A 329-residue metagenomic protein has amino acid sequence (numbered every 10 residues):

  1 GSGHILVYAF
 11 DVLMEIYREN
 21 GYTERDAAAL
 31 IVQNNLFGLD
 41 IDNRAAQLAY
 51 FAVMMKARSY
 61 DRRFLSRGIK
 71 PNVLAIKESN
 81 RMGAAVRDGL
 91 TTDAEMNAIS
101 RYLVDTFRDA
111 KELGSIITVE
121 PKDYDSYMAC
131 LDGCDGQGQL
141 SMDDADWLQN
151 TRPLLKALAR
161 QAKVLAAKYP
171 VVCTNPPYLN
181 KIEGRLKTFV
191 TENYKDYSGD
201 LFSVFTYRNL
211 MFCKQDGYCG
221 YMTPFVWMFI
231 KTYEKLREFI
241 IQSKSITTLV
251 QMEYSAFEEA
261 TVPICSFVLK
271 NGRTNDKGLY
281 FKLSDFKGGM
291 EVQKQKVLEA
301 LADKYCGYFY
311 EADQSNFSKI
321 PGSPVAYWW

Functional and structural regions predicted by a protein language model:
G1-A9, L165-G184, N209-F212, C219-P224 (+1 more regions): Conserved proline-anchored active-site loop of SAM-dependent methyltransferases that bridges a beta-strand
S2-A85, G89-T91, L140, R152 (+2 more regions): Conserved S-adenosyl-L-methionine
R18, G83, N180-L186: Short acidic/His/Gly/Ser-rich catalytic and metal-binding motifs that mark active-site loops of diverse hydrolases
L30-I31, A167, K214, K244: Structured loop/turn residues at beta-strand edges in well-structured enzyme cores
V32-F37, T191-N193, V250-Y254, V292-Q293: Short beta-alpha connecting loops at secondary-structure transitions that line or flank enzyme active sites
L39-Y50, M55, Y178, K195-Q251 (+1 more regions): Conserved Class I SAM-dependent methyltransferase catalytic core
D40, K163, K181-F189, N193: Long, K/E/R/D-enriched contiguous segments that form extended
Y50-A52, Y60-P170, Q242-T247, S255-W329: Polynucleotide-recognition surfaces of large bacterial nucleic-acid defense/processing enzymes
